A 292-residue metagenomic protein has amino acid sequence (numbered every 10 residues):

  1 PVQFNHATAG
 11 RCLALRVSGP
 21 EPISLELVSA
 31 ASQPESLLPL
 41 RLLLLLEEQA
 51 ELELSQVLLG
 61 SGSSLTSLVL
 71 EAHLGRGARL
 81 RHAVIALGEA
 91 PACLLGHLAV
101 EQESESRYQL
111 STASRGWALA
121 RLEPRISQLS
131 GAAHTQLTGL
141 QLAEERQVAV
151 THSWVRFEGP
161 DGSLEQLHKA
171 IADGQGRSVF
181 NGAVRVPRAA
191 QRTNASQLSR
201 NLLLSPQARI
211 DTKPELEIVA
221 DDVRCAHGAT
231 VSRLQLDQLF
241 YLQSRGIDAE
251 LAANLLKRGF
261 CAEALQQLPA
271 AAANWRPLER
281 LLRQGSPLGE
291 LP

Functional and structural regions predicted by a protein language model:
P1-I247, C261, L265, P269-P292: Conserved beta-strand/loop scaffold segments within soluble protein domains that form the structured core and edges
